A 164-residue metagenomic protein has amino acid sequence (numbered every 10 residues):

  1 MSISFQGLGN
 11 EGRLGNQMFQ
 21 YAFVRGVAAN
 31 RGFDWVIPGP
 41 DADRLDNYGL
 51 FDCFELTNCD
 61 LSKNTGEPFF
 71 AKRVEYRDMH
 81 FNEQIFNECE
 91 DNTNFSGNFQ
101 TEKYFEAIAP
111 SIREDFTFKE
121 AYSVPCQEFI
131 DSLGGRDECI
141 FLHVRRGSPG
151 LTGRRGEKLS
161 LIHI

Functional and structural regions predicted by a protein language model:
M1-E11: Nucleotide-activated donor-dependent transferases that construct or modify glycoconjugates
M1-I3, G32, D137-C139: A general structural motif
G9-F19, L151-G153: A short, glycine/small-residue-rich beta-strand->loop->alpha-helix junction that serves as a flexible
Q17-A28, L161: Histidine-anchored nucleotide/phosphate-binding helix
A28-A29, G134: N-terminal cationic-hydrophobic initiation segments that often serve targeting/anchoring roles
D34-D43: A short beta-strand-loop structural module common to alpha/beta enzyme folds
A42-L161: Secretory-pathway luminal glycosyltransferase catalytic domains
